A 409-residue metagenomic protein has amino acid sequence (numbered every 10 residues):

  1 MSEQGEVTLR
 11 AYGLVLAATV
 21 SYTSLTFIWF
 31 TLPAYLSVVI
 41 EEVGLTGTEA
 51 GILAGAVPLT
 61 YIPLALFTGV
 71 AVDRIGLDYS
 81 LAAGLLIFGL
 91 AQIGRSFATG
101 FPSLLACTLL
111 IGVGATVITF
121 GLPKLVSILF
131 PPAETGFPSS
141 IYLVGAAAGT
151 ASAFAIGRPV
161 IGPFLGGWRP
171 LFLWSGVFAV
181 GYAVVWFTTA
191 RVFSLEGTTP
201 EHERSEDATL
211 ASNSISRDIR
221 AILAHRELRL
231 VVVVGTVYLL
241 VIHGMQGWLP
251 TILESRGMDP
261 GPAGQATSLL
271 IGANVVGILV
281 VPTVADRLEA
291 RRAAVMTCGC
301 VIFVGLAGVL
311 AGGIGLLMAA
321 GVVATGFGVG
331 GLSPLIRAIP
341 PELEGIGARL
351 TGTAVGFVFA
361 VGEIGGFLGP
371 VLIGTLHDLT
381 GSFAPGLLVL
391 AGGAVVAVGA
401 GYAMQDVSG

Functional and structural regions predicted by a protein language model:
P33, H225-S268, A273-P282: Extracytoplasmic gate region of multi-pass secondary transporters
G44, G76, F97-P102, P131 (+3 more regions): Helix-breaking motifs and short loop linkers at transmembrane-helix boundaries and internal kinks in secondary membrane
P63-G100: Conserved MFS/SLC helix-loop-helix module at the cytosolic interface between two early adjacent transmembrane helices
R74-G84, D286-C300: Cytoplasmic membrane-interface "Motif A"-like loop-to-helix N-cap segments of 12-TM Major Facilitator Superfamily
C107-A148: Cytoplasmic helix-loop-helix junction between adjacent transmembrane helices in 12-TM secondary transporters
A133, I141-E196: Helix-loop-helix hairpin linking two adjacent transmembrane segments in secondary transporters
T188-R217: Flexible cytoplasmic inter-helical loops of multi-pass small-molecule transporters
G345-S382, L390: A late C-terminal transmembrane helix in Major Facilitator Superfamily
